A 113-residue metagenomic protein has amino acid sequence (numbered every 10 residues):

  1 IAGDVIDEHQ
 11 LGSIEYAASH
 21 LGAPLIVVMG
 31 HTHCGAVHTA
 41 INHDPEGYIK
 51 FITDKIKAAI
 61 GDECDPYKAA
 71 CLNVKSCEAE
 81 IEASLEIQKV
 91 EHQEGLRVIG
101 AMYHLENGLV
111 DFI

Functional and structural regions predicted by a protein language model:
G3-A23, A36-I113: Divalent-metal-activated hydrolytic enzyme cores
V28: Conserved functional hotspot residues or short segments at active or partner-binding sites across diverse domains
H31: Histidine-centered divalent metal-coordination motifs
